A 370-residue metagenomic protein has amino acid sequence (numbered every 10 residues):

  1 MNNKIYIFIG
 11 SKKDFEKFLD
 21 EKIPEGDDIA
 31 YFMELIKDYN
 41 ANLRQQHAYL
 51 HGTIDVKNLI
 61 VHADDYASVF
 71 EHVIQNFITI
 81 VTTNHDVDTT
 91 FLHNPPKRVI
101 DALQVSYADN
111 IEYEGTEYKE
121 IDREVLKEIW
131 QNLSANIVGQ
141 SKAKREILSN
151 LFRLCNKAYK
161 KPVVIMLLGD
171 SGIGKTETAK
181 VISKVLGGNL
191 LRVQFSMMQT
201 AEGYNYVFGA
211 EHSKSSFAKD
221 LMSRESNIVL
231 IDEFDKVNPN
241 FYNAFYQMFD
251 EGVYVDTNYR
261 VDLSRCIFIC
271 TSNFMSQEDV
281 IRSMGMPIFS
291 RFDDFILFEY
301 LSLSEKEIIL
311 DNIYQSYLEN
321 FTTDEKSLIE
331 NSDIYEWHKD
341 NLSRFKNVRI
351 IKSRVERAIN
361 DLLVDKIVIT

Functional and structural regions predicted by a protein language model:
M1-D20, D101-A102, K184, R192-V193 (+2 more regions): C-terminal alpha-helical "lid" subdomain
N2-A30, K161-V193: Walker A/P-loop
D38-I54, Y206-E233, N258-R260, S283: Conserved alpha-helical scaffold flanking the Walker A/P-loop in AAA+ ATPase domains
A48-I74, S223-D250, D279-F289, L303-L310: Conserved AAA+/SF3 P-loop NTPase catalytic/coupling segment centered on the Walker-B
N94-I100, S213-F217, E233-F241, F249-E307 (+1 more regions): Canonical AAA+ ATPase core
E114-K119, V193-M198, D293-E307, D311: Conserved AAA+ ATPase "SRH/arginine-finger" region at the nucleotide-binding site
R123-I165, E356-V364: Pre-Walker A (pre-P-loop) alpha-helix and adjacent loop at the N terminus of AAA/AAA+ ATPase modules, a conserved
V185-S213: AAA+/P-loop NTPase substrate/partner-engagement loops
